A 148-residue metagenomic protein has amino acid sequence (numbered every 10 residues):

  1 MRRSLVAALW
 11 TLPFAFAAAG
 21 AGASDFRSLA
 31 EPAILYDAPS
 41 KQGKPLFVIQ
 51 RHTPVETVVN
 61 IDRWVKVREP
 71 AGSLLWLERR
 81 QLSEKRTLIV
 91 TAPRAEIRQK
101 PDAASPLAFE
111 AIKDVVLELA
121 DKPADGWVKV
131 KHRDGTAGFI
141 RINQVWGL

Functional and structural regions predicted by a protein language model:
M1-A7: Positively charged n-region of N-terminal signal peptides that target proteins for export
A7-A17: Bacterial N-terminal signal peptides
A19-A38, P45-R51, E56-P101, P106-V116 (+2 more regions): SH3-family beta-barrel domains
